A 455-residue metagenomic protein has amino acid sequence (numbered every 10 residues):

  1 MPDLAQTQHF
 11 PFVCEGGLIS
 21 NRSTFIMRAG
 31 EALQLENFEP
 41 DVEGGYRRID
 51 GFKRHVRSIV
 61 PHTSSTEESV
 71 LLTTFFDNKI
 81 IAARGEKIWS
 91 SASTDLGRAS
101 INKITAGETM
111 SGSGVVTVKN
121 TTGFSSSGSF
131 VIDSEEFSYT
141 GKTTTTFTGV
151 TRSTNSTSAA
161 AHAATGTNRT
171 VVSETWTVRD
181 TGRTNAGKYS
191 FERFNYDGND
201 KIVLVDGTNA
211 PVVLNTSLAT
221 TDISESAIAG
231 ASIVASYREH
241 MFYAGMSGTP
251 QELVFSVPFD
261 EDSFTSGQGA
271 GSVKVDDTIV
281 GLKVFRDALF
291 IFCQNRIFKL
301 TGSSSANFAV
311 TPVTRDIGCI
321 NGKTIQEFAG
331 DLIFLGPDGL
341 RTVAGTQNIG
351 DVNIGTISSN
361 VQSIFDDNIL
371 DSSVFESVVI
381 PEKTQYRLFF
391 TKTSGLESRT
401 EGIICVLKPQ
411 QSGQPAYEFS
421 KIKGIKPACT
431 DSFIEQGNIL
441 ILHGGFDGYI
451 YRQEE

Functional and structural regions predicted by a protein language model:
M1-A99, V213, A229-F298, S373-L407 (+1 more regions): N-terminal beta-propeller domains
H55-S64, T175-R183, A219-E225, S266-V273 (+2 more regions): A short beta-strand motif characteristic of beta-propeller blades
D77, G85, V131-D133, G207 (+2 more regions): Short strand-coil-strand connectors
R84, A92-S93, V118-T122, G149-S158 (+4 more regions): Secondary-structure transition/turn motif
L96-A99, G114, T146, S173-V178 (+5 more regions): Beta-strand initiation motifs
A99-G114, K119-K188, I223: Small/polar beta-strand repeat architecture
S190-S226: Hydrophobic or amphipathic alpha-helical targeting/insertion segments
N195, E239-H240, G248, V275-E455: Beta-sheet-dominated scaffold domains
